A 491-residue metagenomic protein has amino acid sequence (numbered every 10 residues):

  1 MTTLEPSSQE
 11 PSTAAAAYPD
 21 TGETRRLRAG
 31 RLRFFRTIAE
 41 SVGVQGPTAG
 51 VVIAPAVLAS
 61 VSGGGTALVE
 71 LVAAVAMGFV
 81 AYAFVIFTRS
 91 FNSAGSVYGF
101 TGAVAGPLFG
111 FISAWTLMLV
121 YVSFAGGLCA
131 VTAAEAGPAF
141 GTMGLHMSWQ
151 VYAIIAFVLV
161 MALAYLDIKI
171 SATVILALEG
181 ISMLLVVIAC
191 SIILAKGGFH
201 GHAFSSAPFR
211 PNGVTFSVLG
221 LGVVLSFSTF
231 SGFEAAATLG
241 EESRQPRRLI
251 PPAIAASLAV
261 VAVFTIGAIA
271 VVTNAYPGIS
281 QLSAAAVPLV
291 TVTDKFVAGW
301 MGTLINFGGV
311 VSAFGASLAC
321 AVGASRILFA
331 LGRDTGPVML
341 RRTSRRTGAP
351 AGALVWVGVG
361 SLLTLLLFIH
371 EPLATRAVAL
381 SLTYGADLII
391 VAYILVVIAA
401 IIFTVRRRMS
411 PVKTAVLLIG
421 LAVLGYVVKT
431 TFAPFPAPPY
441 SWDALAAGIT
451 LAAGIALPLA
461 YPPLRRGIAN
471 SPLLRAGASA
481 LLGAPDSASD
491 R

Functional and structural regions predicted by a protein language model:
M1-A56, S60-G65, G78, Y82 (+2 more regions): Membrane-interface "cap" regions at the ends of multi-pass membrane proteins
P19, E23-R28, A67, M143-V151 (+2 more regions): Helix-loop-helix junctions that connect adjacent transmembrane segments in multi-pass membrane transporters
A49-H146, S257-V260, I266, W442-I455: Extracellular loop-to-transmembrane helix junctions
A56-A67, P138-W149, K169-E179, L304-F307 (+4 more regions): Transmembrane helix-loop boundary segments of multi-pass membrane transporters
S93, T116-V131, F230, A235-E242 (+2 more regions): Membrane-helix boundary/coupling elements in multi-pass transport proteins
G99-G102, G106, P138-T142, A253-C320 (+1 more regions): TM-loop-TM module centered on a large, flexible mid-protein loop between adjacent transmembrane helices in multi-pass
W149-F199, I254-L258, L388-V391, R406-A422 (+1 more regions): Membrane-interface loop-to-helix entry segments
Y384-I389, S410-R491: A generic transmembrane alpha-helix motif of multi-pass inner-membrane proteins
